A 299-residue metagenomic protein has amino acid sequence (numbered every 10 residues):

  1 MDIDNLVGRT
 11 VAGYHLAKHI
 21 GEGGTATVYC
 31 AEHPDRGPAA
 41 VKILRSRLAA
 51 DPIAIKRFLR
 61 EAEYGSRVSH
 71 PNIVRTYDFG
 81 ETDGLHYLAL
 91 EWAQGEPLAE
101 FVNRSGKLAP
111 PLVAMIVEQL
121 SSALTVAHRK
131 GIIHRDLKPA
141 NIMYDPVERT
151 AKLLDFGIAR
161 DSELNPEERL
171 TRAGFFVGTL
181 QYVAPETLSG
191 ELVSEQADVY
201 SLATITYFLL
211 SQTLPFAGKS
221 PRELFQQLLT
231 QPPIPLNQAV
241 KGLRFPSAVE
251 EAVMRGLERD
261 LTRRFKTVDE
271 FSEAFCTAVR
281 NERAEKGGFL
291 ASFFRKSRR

Functional and structural regions predicted by a protein language model:
A17-G23, V28: Protein kinase glycine-rich loop
R45-R67: AlphaC helix of the eukaryotic protein kinase fold
F79: Activation-segment/catalytic-loop signature of the eukaryotic protein kinase fold
D83-P97, F101: Conserved short submotifs of the Hanks-type protein kinase catalytic core that shape the nucleotide-binding pocket
I116-V117: Activation segment signature within eukaryotic-like protein kinase domains
S122-I132: Protein kinase catalytic-loop region centered on the HRD/HxD motif
P146-P185, S189: Activation segment of protein kinases
Q181-A284: C-terminal lobe helix-coil module of Hanks-type protein kinase domains
